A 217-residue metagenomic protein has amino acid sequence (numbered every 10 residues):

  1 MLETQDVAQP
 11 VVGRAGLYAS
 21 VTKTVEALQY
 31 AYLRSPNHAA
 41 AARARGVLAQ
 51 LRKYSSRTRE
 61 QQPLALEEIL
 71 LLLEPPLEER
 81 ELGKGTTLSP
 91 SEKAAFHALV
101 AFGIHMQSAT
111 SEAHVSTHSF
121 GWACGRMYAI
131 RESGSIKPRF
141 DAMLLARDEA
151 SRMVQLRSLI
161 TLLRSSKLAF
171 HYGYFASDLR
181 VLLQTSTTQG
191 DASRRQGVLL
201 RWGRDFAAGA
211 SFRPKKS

Functional and structural regions predicted by a protein language model:
M1-E81, T161, S165-S217: The feature captures two recurrent sequence modes
L2, A39, G83-K84, S119 (+2 more regions): Alpha-helix capping and helix-coil boundary motifs
H38, S56, T86, M143-A146 (+1 more regions): Generic amphipathic alpha-helical segments used as scaffolds and interaction surfaces in large, multi-domain proteins
H38-A41, P63, S89, K93 (+1 more regions): Alpha-solenoid helical-repeat scaffolds
R45, A49, E67, S89-V100 (+4 more regions): Non-catalytic, well-ordered alpha-helical scaffold segments
E74-R126: Aromatic- and glycine-enriched beta-alpha-beta binding-site module
E112-V181: Conserved binding-pocket/active-site segment within a compact domain
